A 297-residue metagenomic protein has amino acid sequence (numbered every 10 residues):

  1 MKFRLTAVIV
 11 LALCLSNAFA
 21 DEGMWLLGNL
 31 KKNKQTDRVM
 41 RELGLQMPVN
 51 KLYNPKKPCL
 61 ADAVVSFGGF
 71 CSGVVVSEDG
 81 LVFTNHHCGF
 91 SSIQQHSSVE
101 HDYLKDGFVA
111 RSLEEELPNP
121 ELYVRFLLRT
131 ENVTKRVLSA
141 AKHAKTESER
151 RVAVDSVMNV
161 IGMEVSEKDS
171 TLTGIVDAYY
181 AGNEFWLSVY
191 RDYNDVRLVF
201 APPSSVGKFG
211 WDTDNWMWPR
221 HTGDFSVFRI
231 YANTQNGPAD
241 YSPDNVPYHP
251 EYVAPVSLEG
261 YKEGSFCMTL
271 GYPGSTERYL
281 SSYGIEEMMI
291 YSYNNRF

Functional and structural regions predicted by a protein language model:
M1-E22: Bacterial Sec-dependent N-terminal signal peptides
N17-F297: Terminal presequence/propeptide segments associated with secretion/organelle targeting and zymogen/polyprotein
